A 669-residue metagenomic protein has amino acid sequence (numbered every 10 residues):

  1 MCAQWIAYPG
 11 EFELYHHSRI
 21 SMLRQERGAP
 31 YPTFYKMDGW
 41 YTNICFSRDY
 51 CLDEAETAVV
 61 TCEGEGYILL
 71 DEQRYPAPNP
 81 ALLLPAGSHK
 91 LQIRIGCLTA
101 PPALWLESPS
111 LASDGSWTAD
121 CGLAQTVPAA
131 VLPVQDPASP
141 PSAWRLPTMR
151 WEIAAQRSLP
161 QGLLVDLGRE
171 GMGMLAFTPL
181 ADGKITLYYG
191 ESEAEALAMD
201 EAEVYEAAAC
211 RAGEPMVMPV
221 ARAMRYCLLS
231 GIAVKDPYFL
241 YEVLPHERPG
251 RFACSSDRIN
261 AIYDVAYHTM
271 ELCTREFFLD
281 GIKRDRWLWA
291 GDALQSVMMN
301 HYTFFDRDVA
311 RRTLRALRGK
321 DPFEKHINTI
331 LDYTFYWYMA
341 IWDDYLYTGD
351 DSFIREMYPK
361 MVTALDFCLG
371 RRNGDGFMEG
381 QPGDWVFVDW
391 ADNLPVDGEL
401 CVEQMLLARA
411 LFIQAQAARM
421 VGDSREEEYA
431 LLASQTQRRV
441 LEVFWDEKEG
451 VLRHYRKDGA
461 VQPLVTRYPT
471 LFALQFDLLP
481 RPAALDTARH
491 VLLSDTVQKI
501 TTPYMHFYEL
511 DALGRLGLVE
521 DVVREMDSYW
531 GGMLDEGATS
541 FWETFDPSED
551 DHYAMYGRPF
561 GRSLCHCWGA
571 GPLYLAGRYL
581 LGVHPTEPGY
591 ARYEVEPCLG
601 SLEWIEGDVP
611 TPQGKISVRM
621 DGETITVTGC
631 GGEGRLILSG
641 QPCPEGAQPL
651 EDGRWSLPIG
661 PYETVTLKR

Functional and structural regions predicted by a protein language model:
M1-E276, V309: Extracellular/oxidizing-compartment recognition motifs
I6, W144, E520-R669: Non-catalytic C-terminal accessory modules of carbohydrate-active enzymes
E63, M172, R222-M224, G291 (+6 more regions): Short, solvent-exposed loop/turn segments at the edges of secondary structure
D236-Y238, V243-V265, E271-L272, F278-H301 (+6 more regions): Active-site acid/base region of carbohydrate-active enzymes
Q295-F304, W337-F353, L406-D423, L471-R481 (+2 more regions): Well-ordered alpha-helical scaffold segments within catalytic/enzyme domains
K320, A460-Q462, V491-I500, S528-L534: Solenoid-like repeat scaffolds
V386-D397, H454-G459, H490-Q498, M505-L510 (+2 more regions): Short beta-alpha connecting loops at secondary-structure transitions that line or flank enzyme active sites
A484-L492, E525: Alpha-helical repeat scaffolds
